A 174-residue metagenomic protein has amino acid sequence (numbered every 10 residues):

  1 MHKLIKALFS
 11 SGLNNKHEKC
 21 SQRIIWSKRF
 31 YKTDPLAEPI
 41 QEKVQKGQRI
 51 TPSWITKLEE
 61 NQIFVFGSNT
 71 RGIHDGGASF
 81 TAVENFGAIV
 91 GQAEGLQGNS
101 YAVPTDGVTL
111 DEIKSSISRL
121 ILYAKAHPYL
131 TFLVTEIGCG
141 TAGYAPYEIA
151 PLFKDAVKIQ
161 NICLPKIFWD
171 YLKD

Functional and structural regions predicted by a protein language model:
H2-K16, C20-D174: Macrodomain-like recognition of ADP-ribose-binding/processing modules
